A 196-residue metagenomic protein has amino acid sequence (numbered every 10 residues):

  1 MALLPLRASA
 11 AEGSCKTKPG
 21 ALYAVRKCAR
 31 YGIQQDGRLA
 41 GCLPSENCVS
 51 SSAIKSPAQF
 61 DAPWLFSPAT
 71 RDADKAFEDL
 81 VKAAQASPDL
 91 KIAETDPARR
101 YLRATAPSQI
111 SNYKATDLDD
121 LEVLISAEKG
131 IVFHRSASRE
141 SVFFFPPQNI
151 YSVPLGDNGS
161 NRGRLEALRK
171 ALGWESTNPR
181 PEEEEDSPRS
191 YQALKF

Functional and structural regions predicted by a protein language model:
M1-A11: N-terminal export signals
A11-F196: Ser/Thr-rich, low-complexity intrinsically disordered terminal regions
